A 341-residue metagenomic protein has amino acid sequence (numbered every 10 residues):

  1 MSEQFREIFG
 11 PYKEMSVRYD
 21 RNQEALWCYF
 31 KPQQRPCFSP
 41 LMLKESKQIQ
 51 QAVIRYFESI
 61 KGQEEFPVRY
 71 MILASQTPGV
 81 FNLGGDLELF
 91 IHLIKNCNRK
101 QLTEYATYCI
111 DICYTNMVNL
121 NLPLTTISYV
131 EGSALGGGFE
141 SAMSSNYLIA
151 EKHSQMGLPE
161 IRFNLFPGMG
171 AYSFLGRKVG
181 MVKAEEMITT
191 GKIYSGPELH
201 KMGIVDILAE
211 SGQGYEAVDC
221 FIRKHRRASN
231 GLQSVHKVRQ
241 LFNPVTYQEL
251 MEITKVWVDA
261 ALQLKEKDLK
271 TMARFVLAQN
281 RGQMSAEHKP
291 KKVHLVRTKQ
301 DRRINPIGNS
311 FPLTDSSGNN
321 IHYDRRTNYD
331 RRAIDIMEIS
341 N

Functional and structural regions predicted by a protein language model:
M1-I72: Conserved CoA-thioester-binding segment of acyl-CoA-metabolizing enzymes
V17, P32, V118-S133, S144-Q155 (+2 more regions): Crotonase-fold acyl-CoA enzyme core
S46-K100, D111-I127, H153-S154: A structural preference for short, pocket-lining loop segments at secondary-structure junctions
L73, D86, S141-A142, L199: Hydrophobic/aromatic residues within transmembrane alpha-helices of multi-pass small-molecule transporters
T103, G136, I193: Glycine-rich phosphate-binding loop at the start of an alpha helix
D206-L269: C-terminal long alpha-helix characteristic of the crotonase
W257-H294, R326, R332: C-terminal extensions of enzymes
P290-N341: Repetitive, compositionally biased segments used for assembly/scaffolding
